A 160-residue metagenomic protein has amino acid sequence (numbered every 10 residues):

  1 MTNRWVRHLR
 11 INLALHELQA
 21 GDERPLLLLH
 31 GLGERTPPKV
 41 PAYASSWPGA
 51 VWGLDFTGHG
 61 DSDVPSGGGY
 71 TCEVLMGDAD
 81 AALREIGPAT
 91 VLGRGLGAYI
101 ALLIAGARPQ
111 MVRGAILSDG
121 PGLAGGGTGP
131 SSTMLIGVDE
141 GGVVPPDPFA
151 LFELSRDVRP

Functional and structural regions predicted by a protein language model:
M1-L13: N-terminal cap/lid segment of alpha/beta-hydrolase-fold proteins
A14-D61: Conserved HGGG/HGGXW glycine-rich cap/lid loop of the alpha/beta-hydrolase fold
P38-V40, S62-G68, G127-T128: Conserved catalytic-core motifs of eukaryotic protein kinase domains, centered on the activation segment
W52-L92: Active-site loop/oxyanion-hole signature of alpha/beta-hydrolase fold enzymes
P88-G125: Conserved hydrolase catalytic core segment
G125-P160: The alpha/beta-hydrolase serine catalytic core
